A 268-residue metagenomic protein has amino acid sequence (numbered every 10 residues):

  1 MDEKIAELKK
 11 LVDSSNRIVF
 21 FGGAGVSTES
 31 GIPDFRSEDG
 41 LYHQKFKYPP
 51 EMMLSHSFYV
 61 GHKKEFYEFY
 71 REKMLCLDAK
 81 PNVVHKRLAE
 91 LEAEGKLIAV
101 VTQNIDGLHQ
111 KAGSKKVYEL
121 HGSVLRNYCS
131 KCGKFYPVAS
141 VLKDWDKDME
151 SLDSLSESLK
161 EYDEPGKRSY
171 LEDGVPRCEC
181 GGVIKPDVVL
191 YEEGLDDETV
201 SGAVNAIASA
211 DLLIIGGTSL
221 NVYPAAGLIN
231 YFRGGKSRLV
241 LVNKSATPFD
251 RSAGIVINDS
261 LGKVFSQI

Functional and structural regions predicted by a protein language model:
M1-I268: Conserved catalytic core of sirtuin-type NAD+-dependent deacylases
